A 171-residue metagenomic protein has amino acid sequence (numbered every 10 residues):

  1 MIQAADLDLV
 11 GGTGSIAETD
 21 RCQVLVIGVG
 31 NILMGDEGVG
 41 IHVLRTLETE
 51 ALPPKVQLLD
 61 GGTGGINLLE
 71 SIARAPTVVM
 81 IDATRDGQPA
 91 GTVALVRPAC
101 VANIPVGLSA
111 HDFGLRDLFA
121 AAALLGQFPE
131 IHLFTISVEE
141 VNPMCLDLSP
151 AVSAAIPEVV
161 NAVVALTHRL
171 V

Functional and structural regions predicted by a protein language model:
M1-V24, A165-V171: SAM-dependent methyltransferases
G11-I16, L69, A121-A123: A generic local secondary-structure boundary/capping motif
I16-I27, I32-V101: Nucleotide and nucleotide-moiety/phosphate-recognizing core
G38, H42, T63, A110-R116 (+2 more regions): Conserved active-site and cofactor/substrate-binding residues in soluble primary-metabolism enzymes
L47-E50, M80-D82, C100-N103, R116-L118 (+2 more regions): Short, surface-exposed linear patches
T63-G65, A90-V93, P105, A110 (+3 more regions): Generic secondary-structure boundary/loop-capping signal
A83-I131: Helix-loop-strand module that forms the ligand-binding subsite of alpha/beta enzymes
L115-V171: Phosphate-binding/catalytic loops
